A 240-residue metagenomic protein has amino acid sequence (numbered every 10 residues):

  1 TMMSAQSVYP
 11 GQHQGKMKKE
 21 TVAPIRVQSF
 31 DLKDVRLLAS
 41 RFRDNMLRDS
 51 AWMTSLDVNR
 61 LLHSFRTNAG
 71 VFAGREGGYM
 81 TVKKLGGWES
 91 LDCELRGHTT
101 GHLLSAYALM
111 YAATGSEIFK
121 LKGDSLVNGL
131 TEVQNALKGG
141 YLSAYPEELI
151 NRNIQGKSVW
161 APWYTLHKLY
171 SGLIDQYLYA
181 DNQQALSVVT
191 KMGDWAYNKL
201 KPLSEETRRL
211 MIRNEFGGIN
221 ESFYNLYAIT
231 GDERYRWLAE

Functional and structural regions predicted by a protein language model:
Q6-E240: Glycan-recognition and catalytic cores of secretory/periplasmic carbohydrate-active enzymes
